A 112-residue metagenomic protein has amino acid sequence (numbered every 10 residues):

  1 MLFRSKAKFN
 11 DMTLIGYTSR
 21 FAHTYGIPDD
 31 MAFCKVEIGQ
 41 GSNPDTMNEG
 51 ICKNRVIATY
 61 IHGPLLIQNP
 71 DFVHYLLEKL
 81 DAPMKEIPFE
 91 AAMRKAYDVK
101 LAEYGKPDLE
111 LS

Functional and structural regions predicted by a protein language model:
M1-L2: Short, small-residue-biased leader/transition segments that mark boundaries at the very start of proteins
S5-K53: Catalytic beta-strand/loop cores that center a nucleophilic Ser/Cys/Thr and support acyl-enzyme chemistry
R55-S112: Acyltransferase
